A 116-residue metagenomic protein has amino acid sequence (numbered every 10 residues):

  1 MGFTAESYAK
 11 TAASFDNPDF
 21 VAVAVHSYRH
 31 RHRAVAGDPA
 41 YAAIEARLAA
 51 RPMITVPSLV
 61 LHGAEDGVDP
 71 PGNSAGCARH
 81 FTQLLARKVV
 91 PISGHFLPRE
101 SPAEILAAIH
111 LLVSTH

Functional and structural regions predicted by a protein language model:
G2-H80, A86-V89: Conserved serine/cysteine hydrolase catalytic core
T82-H116: Catalytic active-site module of serine/aspartate enzymes centered on a nucleophile-bearing elbow/loop
